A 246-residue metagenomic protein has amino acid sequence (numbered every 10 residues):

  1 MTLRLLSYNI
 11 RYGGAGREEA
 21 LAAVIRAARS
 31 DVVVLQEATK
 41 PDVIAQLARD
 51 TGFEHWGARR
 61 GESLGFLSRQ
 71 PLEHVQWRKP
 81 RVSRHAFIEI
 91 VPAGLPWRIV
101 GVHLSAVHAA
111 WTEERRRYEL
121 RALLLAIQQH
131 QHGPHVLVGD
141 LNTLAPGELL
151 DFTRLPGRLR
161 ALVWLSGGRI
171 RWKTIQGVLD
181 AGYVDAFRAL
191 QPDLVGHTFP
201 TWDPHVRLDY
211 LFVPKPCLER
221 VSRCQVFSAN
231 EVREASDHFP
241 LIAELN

Functional and structural regions predicted by a protein language model:
M1-D50, L64, N246: N-terminal, active-site-proximal structural segment of metallo-dependent hydrolase catalytic domains
T2-R11, P96-A106, V138, H238: Active-site-proximal beta-strand elements of phosphoester/diester hydrolases
L3, D31-V32, P134-V136, Y210: Short, Asp-centered acidic motifs that coordinate Mg2+ and/or phosphate in catalytic or ligand-binding sites
R11, T39, H103-S105, L141-L144 (+3 more regions): Catalytic metal-binding/acid-base residues of hydrolase active sites
V32, Q36-E114: Structured beta-strand-rich core segments of catalytic domains in phosphoester-bond hydrolases
P41, E54-S68, R81-R84, E113 (+2 more regions): Active site of divalent-metal-dependent phosphoester/diester hydrolases
L67-Q70, I88-L95, V213-K215, E234-S236 (+1 more regions): Active-site beta-strand termini and strand-to-loop segments that position acidic
R117-L141: His/acidic metal-ligating clusters that form di-metal
